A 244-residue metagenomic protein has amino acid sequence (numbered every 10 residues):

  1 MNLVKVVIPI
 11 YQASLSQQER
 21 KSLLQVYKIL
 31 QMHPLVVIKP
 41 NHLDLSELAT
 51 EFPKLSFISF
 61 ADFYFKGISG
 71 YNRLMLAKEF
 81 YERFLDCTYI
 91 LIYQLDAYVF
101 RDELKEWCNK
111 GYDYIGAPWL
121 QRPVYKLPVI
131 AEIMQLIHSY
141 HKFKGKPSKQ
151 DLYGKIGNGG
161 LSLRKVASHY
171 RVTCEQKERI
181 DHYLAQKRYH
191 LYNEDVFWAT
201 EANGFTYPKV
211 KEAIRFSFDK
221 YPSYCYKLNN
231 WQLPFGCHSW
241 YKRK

Functional and structural regions predicted by a protein language model:
M1, Y125-Q150, C237: Membrane-proximal basic amphipathic "stem/tether" segments
M1-L24: N-proximal low-complexity "stem/linker" segments adjacent to membrane-targeting elements
S14-Q18, N41-L48, L104: Short, charged/polar "capping" segments at the starts of alpha-helices and the immediately preceding loops
S22-H33: Short, acidic, metal-binding catalytic loop of nucleotide-sugar glycosyltransferases
I38-T88: Active-site-proximal specificity loops/subdomain of glycosyltransferases
C87-V99: Short beta-strand-to-loop acidic/aromatic patch adjacent to the donor-nucleotide binding site
Y98-I137: Conserved donor-nucleotide/metal-binding helix-loop-beta segment in metal-dependent transferases, i.e., the alpha-helix
F143-K244: Catalytic core and acceptor-binding pocket of nucleotide-sugar-dependent glycosyltransferases
